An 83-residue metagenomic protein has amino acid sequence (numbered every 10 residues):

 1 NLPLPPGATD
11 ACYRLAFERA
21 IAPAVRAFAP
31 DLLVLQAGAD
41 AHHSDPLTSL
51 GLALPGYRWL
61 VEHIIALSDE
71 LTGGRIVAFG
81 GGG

Functional and structural regions predicted by a protein language model:
N1-G83: A general "terminal functional-core" signal
